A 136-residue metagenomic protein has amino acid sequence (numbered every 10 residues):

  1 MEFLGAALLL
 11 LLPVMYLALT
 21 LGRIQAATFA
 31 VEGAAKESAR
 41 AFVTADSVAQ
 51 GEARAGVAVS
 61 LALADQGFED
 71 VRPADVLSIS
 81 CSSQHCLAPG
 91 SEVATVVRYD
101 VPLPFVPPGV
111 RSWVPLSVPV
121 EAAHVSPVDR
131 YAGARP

Functional and structural regions predicted by a protein language model:
M1-A58: Alpha-helical assembly-interface signal, strongest on the long, hydrophobic N-terminal helix that forms
T44-P136: Short, conserved structural patches
